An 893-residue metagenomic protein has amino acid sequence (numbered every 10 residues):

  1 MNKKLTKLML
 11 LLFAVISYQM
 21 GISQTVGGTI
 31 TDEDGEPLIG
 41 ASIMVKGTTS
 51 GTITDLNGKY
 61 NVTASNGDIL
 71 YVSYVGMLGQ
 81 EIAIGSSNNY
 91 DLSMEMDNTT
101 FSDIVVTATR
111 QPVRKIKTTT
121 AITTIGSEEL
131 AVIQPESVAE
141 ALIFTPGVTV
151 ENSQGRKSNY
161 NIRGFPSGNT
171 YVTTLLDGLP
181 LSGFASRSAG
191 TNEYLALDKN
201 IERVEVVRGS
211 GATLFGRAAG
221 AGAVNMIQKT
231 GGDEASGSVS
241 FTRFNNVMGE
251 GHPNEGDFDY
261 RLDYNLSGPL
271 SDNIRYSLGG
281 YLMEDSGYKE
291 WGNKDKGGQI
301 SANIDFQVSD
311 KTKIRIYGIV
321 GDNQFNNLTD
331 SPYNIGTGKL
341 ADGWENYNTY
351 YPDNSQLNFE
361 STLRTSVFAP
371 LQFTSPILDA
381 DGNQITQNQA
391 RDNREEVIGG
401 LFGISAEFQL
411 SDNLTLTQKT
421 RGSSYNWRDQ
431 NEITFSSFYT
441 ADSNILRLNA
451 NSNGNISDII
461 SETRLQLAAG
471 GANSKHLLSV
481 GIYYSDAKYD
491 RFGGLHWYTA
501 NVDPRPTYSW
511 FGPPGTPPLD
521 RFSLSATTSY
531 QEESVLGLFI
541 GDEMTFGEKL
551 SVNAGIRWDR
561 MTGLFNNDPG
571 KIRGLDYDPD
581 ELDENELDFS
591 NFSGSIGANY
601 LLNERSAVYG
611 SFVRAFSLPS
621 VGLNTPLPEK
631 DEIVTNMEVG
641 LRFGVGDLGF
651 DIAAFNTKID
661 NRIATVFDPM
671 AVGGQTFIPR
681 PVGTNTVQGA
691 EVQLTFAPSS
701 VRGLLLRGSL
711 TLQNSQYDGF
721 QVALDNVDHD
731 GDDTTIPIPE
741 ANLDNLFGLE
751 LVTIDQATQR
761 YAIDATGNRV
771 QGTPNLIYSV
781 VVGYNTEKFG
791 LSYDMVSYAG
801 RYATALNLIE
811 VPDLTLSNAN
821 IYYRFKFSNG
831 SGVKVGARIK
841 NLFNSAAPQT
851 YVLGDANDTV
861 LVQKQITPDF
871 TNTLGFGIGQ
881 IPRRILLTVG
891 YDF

Functional and structural regions predicted by a protein language model:
T31-E36, A41-K46, I69-M77, G85-A131: Short, acidic, small-residue-rich periplasmic hinge/interaction motif at the N-terminus of Gram-negative outer-membrane
Y60-N61, P180-R208: Short acidic/polar hinge/loop motifs at secondary-structure boundaries that mediate gating or recognition
N61-T63, A139-G183, E202: Extracytoplasmic beta-strand/coil segments of soluble accessory domains associated with Gram-negative outer-membrane
G183, K199-E202, T213-S301, V308-T312 (+2 more regions): Outer-membrane beta-barrel translocator/receptor signature
D305-Q307, K313-S405, R428-A450, G454 (+3 more regions): Acidic/polar loop-and-plug regions of large Gram-negative outer-membrane beta-barrel proteins
S309, I456-D458, K475-A487, T527-I659 (+1 more regions): Structural signature of Gram-negative outer-membrane beta-barrels, strongest in the C-terminal barrel of TonB-dependent
E548, N656-K658, R680-T804, T888-D892: Gram-negative outer-membrane beta-barrel transporters
D660-N661, V796-A803, Y823-F893: C-terminal beta-signal and adjacent terminal beta-strands/loops of Gram-negative outer-membrane beta-barrel proteins
